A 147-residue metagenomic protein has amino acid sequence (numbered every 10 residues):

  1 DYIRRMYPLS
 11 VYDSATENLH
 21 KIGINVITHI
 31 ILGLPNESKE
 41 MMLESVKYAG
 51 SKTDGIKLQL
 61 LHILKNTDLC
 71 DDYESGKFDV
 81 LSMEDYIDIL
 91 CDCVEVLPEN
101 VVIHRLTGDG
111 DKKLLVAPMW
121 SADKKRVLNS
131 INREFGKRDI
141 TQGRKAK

Functional and structural regions predicted by a protein language model:
D1, T53-L64: Non-cysteine beta-strand/loop elements that form the S-adenosyl-L-methionine
D1-G23, L32-T53, D71-E84: Conserved non-cysteine loop/helix-boundary elements of the Radical SAM core domain that shape
V26-I30, I56-L58, V101-L106: Hydrophobic faces of well-ordered beta-strands that scaffold small-molecule active sites in alpha/beta enzyme cores
T28, S45, T67: Ser/Thr-centric signal marking residues that sit in or immediately flank functional binding/regulatory motifs
H62-K147: Auxiliary Fe-S-binding modules of radical SAM enzymes
